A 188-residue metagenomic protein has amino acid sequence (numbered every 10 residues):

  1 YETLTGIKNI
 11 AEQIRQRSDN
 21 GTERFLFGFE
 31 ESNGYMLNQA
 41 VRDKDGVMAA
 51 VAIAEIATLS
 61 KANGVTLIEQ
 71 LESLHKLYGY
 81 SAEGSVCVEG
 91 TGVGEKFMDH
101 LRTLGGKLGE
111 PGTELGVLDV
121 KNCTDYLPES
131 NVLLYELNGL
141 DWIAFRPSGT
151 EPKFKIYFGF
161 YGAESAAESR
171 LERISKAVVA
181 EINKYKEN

Functional and structural regions predicted by a protein language model:
Y1-S148, K153-Y157, A163-L171, S175-N188: Phosphate-binding and adjacent anionic-ligand microenvironments
